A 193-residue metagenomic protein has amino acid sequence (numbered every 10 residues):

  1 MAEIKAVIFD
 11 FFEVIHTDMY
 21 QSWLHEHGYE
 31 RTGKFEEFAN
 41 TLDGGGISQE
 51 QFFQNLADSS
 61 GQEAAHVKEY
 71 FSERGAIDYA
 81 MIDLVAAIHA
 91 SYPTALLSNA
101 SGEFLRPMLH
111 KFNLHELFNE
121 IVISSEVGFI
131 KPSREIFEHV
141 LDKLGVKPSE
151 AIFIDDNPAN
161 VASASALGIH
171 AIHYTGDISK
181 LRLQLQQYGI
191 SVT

Functional and structural regions predicted by a protein language model:
M1-N40, G44-G46, S59, A166-L167: Active-site neighborhood of HAD-like aspartate-dependent phosphohydrolases
A2-I4, S101-G102, R106-T193: Asp-based, Mg2+/Mn2+-dependent phosphohydrolase catalytic module
I8-D10, A95-N99: Short beta-strand segments
L24, F53-L56, V67, F71 (+1 more regions): Hydrophobic alpha-helical core bundles mediating ligand binding, dimerization, or RNAP-core interactions
N40-D43, F71-G75, V127: Short histidine/acidic/glycine/proline-rich micro-motifs that form metal- and phosphate-coordinating active-site loops
T41-E69: A metal-dependent, Asp-based hydrolase signature
E50, K68-A95, R106, R134: Short, acidic loop-to-helix structural element flanking the phosphoryl-transfer center in phosphate-processing enzymes
Q54, A86, E138: Active-site phosphate/pyrophosphate- and oxyanion-stabilizing loops and adjacent acidic/basic residues in soluble
